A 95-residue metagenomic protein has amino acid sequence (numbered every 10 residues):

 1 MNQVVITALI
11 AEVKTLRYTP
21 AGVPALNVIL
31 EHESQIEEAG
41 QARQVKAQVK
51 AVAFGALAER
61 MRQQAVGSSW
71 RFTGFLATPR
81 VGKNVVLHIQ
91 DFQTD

Functional and structural regions predicted by a protein language model:
M1-D95: Single-stranded nucleic acid-binding surfaces, predominantly the OB-fold ssDNA-binding core
